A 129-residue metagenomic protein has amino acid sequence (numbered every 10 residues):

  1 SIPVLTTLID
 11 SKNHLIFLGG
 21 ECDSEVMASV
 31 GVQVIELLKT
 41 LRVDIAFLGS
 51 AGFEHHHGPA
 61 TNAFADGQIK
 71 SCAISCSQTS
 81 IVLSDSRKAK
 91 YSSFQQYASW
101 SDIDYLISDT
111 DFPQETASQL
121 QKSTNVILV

Functional and structural regions predicted by a protein language model:
P3-V129: Conserved phosphate- and dinucleotide-binding cores of soluble alpha/beta proteins, encompassing both enzyme active
